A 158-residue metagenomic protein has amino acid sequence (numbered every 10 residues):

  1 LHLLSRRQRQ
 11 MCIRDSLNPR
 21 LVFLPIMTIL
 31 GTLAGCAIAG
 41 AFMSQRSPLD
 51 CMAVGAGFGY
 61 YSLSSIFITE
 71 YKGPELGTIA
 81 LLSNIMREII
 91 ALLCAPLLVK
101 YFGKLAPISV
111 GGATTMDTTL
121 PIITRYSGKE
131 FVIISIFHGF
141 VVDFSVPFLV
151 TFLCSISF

Functional and structural regions predicted by a protein language model:
L1-S5, R9-I13: Single conserved hydrophobic/aromatic residue that forms the stacking wall/gate of nucleotide- or nucleobase-binding
R6-R7, G31-C36, S64, A95 (+1 more regions): Alpha-helical transmembrane segments of polytopic integral membrane proteins, especially the permease/helical cores
R14-A37, L81-I89, I134-V142: Entry/N-cap segments of selected transmembrane alpha helices and their immediately preceding amphipathic helices
R14-R20, A41-S47, F67-E75, P96-G103 (+1 more regions): Short juxtamembrane and helix-loop transition motifs at transmembrane-helix boundaries in membrane proteins
L33-A53: Transmembrane alpha-helix/helix-exit interface in multi-pass inner-membrane proteins
L49-I89, K104-F137: Alpha-helical membrane segments and immediately flanking helix-loop junctions that form or couple to the substrate/ion
P147-F158: Juxtamembrane boundary at the C-terminal end of a transmembrane helix
